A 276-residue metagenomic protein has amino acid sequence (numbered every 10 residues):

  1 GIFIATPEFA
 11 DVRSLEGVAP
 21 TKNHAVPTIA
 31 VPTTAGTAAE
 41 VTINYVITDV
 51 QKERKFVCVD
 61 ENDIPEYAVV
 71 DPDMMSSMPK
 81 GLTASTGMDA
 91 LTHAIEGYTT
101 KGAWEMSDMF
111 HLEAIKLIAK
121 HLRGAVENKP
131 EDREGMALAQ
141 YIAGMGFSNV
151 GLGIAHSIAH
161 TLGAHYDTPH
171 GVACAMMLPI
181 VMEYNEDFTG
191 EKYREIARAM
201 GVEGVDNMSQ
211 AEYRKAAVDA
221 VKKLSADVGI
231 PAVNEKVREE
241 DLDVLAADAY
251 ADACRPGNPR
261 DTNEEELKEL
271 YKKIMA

Functional and structural regions predicted by a protein language model:
G1-D73: Glycine/threonine-rich beta-strand-loop-alpha-helix active-site module that forms ligand/phosphate-binding
G1-I2, M88-E96, L112-R123, A137-G144 (+10 more regions): Predominant activation on well-ordered alpha-helical scaffold segments within soluble catalytic domains
T6-G17, D167-V172, D187-G190: Phosphate-handling active-site elements
P32, D71, L91, M136 (+5 more regions): Buried hydrophobic positions in well-ordered alpha/beta secondary-structure cores of metabolic enzymes
G36, Y141-C174, D252-P256: Glycine-rich phosphate/pyrophosphate-binding beta-alpha loops
N44-V150: Carboxylate- and glycine-rich phosphate/diphosphate-binding segment that chelates Mg2+/Mn2+
G102-F110, G124-G135, V150-A155, E191 (+3 more regions): Flexible, glycine/charged-enriched surface loops at secondary-structure junctions
I180-A276: Mobile late-domain/C-terminal helix-loop "cap" segments that border catalytic sites or the cytosolic face
